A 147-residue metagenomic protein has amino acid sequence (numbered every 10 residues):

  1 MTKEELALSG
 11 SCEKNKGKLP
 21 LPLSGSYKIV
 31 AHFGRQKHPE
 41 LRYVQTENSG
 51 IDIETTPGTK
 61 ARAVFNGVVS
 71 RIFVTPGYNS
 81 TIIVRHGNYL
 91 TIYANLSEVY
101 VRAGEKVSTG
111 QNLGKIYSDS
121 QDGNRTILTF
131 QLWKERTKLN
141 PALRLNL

Functional and structural regions predicted by a protein language model:
M1-R71, P76, R85, T129 (+2 more regions): Extracytoplasmic/periplasmic cell wall- or extracellular glycan-interacting regions that localize and scaffold envelope
H32, I72-F73, V99, I116-D119: Residue-level recognition of beta-strand microenvironments
R42, S80-I82, S97, G123: A generic "cationic amphipathic patch" detector
A61-V68, V101-K115: Short, well-structured beta-strand-loop connectors
I72, Y89-K106, G110: Short histidine-centered loop motifs in beta-beta connectors
S80-I92: Short, basic/aromatic beta-hairpin or loop at an interaction surface
I82, E105-L147: Conserved, short, structured surface segments that act as functional micro-motifs
